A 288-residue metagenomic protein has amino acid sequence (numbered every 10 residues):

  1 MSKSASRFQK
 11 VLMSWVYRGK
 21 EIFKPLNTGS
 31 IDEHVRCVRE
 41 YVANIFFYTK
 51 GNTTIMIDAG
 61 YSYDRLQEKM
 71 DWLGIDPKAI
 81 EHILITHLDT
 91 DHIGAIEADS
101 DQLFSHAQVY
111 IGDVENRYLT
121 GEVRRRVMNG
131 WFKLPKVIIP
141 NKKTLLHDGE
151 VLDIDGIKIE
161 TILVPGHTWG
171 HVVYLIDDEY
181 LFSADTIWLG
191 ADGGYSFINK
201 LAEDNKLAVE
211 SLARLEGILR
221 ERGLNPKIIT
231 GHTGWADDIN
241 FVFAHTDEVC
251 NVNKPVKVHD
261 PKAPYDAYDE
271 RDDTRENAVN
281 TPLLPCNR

Functional and structural regions predicted by a protein language model:
S2-M13: Eukaryotic low-complexity, intrinsically disordered regulatory regions enriched in proline/serine/threonine
W15-G19, F23-L26, I31-D32, D113-L163 (+1 more regions): Metallo-beta-lactamase
K20-L73, V173-G190: Conserved beta-strand hairpin/beta-sheet module of binuclear metal-dependent hydrolase folds, prominently
R36, L84, Y110, T144-L146 (+3 more regions): Hydrophobic/aromatic beta-strand patches that form the interior of the parallel beta-sheet core in alpha/beta enzyme
T53-I55, A79-L84, I157, E179-F182 (+1 more regions): Structural motif
Y63-R65, D71-E150, E248-Y268: Active-site HxH/HxHxD metal-binding segment of metal-dependent hydrolases
K158-P165, W169-V242: Metallo-beta-lactamase
G190, E210-P285: Divalent-metal (often Zn2+) His-rich catalytic cores of metallo-beta-lactamase-fold enzymes
